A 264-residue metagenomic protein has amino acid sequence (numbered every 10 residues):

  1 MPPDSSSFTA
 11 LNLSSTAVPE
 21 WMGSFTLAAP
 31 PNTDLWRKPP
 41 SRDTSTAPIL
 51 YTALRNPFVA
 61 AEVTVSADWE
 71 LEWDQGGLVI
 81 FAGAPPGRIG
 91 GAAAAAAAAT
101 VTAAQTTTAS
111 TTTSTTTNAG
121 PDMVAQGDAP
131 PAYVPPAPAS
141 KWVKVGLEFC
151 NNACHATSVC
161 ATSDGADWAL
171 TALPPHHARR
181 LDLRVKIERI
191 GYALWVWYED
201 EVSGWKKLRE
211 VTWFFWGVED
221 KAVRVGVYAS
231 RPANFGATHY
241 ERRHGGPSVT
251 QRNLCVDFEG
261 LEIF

Functional and structural regions predicted by a protein language model:
M1-F264: Extracellular glycan-recognition regions
